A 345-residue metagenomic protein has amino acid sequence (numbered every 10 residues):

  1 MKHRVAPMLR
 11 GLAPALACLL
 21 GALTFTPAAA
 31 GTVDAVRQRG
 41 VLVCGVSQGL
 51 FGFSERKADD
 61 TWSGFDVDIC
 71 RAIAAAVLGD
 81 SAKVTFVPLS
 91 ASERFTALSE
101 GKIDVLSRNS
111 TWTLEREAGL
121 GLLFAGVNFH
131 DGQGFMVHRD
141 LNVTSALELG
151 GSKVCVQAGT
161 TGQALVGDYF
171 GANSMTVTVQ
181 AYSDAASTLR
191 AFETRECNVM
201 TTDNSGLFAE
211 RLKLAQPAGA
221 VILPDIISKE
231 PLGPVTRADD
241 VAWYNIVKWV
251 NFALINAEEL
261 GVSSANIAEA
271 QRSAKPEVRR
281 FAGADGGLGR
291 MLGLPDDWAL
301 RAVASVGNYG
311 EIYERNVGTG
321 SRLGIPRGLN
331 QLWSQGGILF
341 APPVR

Functional and structural regions predicted by a protein language model:
G11-T24: Bacterial N-terminal signal peptides
F25-A30: Sec/Tat signal peptide C-region and signal peptidase I cleavage site
A35-N109, L294-W298, S305, Y309 (+2 more regions): Extracytoplasmic small-molecule ligand-binding "clamshell" domains of the periplasmic binding protein/Venus flytrap
V43-G52, W62-V77, T111, D131-S183 (+1 more regions): Bilobed "Venus flytrap"/periplasmic-binding protein-like clamshell domains and structurally analogous long
K57-A58, R71-A82, F124-G126, G162-A181 (+3 more regions): Ligand-binding cleft/hinge of the Venus flytrap
D68-R71, A75-V77, R139-V143, L147 (+6 more regions): Extended ligand-binding regions for polar small-molecule ligands
R71, A75, G79, K83-E148 (+3 more regions): Acidic, polar ligand-binding/catalytic clefts
V84-T96, V179-T194: Short helix-initiation/N-cap motifs at beta->coil->alpha
